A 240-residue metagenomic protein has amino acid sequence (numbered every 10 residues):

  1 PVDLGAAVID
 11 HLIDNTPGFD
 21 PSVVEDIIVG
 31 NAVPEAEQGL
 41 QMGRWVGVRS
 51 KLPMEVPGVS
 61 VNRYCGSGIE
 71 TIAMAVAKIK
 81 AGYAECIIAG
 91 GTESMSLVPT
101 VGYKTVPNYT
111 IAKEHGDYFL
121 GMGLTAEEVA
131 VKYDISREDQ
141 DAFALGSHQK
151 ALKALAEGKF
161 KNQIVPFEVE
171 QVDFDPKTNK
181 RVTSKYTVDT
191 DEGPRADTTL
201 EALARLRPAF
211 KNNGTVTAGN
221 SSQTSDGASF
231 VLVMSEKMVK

Functional and structural regions predicted by a protein language model:
P1-A32, A36-V46, S50, P57 (+3 more regions): Conserved active-site "lid/cap" helical segment
V2-A7, G18, D139-K240: N-terminal extracellular/periplasmic Venus flytrap/periplasmic-binding protein-like
H11-V23, V46, G82, G102 (+3 more regions): Domain-wide signal for the mature, well-folded portions of proteins, strongly enriched in nucleus-encoded organellar
I27, N31-E85, D117-E127, D197-Q223: Conserved catalytic cysteine-centered active-site region of acyl-thioester-dependent Claisen-condensing enzymes
N31, G91, Q171: Residues that line or immediately flank small-molecule/substrate-binding pockets and catalytic motifs
G39-L40, L97-Y103, N179-K180: Short acidic, glycine/serine/threonine-rich loops at helix termini
V61-T92, A130-F160, F230-M238: Active-site-proximal alpha-helical scaffold in enzymes
K80-Y133: Flexible glycine-/small-residue-enriched beta->alpha junction loops that bind anionic phosphate/pyrophosphate groups
